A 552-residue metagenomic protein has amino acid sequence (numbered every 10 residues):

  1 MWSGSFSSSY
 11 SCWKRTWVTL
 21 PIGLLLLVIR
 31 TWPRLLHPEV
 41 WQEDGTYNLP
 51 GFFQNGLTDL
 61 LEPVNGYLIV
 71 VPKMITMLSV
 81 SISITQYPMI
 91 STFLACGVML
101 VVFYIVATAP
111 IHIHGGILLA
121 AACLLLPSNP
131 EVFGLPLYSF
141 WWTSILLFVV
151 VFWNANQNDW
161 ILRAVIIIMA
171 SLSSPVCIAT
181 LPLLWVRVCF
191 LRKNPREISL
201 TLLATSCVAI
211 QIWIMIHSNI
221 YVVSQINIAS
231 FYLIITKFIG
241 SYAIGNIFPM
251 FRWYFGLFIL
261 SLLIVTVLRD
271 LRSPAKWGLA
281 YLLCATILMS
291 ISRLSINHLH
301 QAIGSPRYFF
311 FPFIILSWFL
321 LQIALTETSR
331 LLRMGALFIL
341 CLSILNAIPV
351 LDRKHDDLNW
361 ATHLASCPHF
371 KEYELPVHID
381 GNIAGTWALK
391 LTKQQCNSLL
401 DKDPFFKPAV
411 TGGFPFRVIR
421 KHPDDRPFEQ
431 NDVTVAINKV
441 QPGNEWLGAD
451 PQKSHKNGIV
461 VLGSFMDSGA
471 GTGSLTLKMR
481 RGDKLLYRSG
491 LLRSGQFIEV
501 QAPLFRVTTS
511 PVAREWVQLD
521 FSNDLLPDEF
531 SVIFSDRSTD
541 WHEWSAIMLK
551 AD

Functional and structural regions predicted by a protein language model:
W2-N129, N158, L162, V186-R187 (+5 more regions): Intrinsically disordered, polar/acidic, low-complexity terminal segments
P21, L271-N297: Transmembrane alpha-helix segments characteristic of polytopic inner-membrane glycan-assembly/cell-envelope
F140, H300-L325: Hydrophobic/aromatic-rich transmembrane helices and adjacent perimembrane loops
F148-L162: Membrane-interface transmembrane helices that cradle and orient dolichyl/undecaprenyl
V165-V186: Transmembrane helices and adjacent periplasmic/lumenal helix-loop junctions of polyprenol-phosphate-dependent
T180-S206: Perimembrane helix-loop-helix junctions
S454-K484, R493-Q496, W516-L519: Short beta-strands within extracellular/lumenal beta-sheet-rich domains
Q501-S545: Extracellular carbohydrate recognition and processing domains and analogous Trp-centered ligand-binding platforms
